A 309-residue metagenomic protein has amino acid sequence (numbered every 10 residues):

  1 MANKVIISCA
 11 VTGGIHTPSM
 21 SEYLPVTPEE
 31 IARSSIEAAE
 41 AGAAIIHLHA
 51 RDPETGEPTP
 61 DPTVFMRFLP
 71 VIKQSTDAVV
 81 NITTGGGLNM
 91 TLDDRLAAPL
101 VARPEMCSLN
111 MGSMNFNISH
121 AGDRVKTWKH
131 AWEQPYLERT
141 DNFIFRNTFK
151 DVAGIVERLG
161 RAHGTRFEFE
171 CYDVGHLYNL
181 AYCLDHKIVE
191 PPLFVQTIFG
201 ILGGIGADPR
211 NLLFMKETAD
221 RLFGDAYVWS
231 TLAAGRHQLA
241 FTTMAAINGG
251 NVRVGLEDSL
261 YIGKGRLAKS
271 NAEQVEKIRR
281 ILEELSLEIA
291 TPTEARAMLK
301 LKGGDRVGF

Functional and structural regions predicted by a protein language model:
M1-Y23, K126-W132, E138: N-terminal small/glycine-rich loop or linker at the start of catalytic domains across soluble metabolic enzymes
C9, E57-I82, I155-R158, M215-G224 (+1 more regions): Alpha-helix-loop-beta-strand connector modules within alpha/beta enzyme cores
G13-E30, T84-T91, D141-R146, E168 (+3 more regions): Active-site mouth loops of central-metabolism enzymes
S19, A44-M66, I198-G203, L260-K264: Glycine-rich, proline-tolerant flexible connector loops at the mouths of alpha/beta enzymes
I31, A38, H49, C107 (+4 more regions): Conserved, mostly hydrophobic/aromatic
M106-L256: Catalytic alpha/beta core domains of metabolic enzymes, predominantly
A121-W132, G263-L285: C-terminal helical cap(s) of enzyme catalytic domains, especially alpha/beta-barrels
E276, R280-F309: Mid-to-C-terminal alpha-helical segments outside catalytic/metal-binding sites
